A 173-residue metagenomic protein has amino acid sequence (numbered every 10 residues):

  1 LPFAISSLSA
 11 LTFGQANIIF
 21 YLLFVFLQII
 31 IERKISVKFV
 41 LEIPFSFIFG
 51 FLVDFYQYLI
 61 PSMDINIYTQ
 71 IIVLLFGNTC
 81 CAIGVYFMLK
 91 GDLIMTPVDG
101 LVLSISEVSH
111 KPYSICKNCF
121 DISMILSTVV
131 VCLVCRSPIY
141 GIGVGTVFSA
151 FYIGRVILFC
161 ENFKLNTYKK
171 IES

Functional and structural regions predicted by a protein language model:
L1-S173: Extended, low-hydrophobicity, polar/charged segments
